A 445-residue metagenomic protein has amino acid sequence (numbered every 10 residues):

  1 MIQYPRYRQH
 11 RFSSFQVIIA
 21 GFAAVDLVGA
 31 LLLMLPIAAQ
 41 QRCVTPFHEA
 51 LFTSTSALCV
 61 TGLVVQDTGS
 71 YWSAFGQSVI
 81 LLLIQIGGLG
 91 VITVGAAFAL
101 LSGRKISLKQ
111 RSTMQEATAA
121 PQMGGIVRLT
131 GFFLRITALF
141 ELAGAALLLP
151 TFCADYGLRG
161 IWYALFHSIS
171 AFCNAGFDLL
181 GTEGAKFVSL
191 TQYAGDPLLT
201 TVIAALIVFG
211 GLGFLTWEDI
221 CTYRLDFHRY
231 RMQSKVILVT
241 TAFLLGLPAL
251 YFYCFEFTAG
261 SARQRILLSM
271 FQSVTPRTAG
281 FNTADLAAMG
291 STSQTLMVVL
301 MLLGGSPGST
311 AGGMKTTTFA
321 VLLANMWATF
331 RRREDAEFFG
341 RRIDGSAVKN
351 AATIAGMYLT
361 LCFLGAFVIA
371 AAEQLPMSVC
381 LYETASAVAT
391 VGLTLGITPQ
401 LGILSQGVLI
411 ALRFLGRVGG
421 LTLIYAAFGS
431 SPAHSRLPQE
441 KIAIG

Functional and structural regions predicted by a protein language model:
M1-G445: Membrane-proximal intracellular helices of multi-pass ion channels
